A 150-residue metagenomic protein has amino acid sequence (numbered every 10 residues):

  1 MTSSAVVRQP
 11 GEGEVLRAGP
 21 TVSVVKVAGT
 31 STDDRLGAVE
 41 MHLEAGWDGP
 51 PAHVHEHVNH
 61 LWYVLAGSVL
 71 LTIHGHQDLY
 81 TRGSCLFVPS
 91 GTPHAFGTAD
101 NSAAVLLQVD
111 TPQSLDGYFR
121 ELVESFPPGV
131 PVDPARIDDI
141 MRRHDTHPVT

Functional and structural regions predicted by a protein language model:
M1-R8, E12, R142, V149-T150: Basic/polar N-terminal segments that are highly enriched at the extreme N-terminus, encompassing both cleavable
R8-P10, G75-P93: Short acidic-glycine-tyrosine-enriched beta hairpin
G13-A52, V58-N59: A short glycine-rich, His/Asp/Glu-containing loop-to-beta-strand
G19, T72-H76: Short strand-coil-strand connectors
T32, L70, S90-D116: Ligand-binding loop in jelly-roll beta-barrel domains
E40-E44, V54-I73, V109: Short, conserved beta-strand element in jelly-roll/cupin
E44-W47, R82-G83, G91, N101: Tight coil/turn sites that cap or link beta-strands
R120-T150: Acidic/histidine-enriched, glycine/proline-rich intrinsically disordered or flexible terminal extensions
